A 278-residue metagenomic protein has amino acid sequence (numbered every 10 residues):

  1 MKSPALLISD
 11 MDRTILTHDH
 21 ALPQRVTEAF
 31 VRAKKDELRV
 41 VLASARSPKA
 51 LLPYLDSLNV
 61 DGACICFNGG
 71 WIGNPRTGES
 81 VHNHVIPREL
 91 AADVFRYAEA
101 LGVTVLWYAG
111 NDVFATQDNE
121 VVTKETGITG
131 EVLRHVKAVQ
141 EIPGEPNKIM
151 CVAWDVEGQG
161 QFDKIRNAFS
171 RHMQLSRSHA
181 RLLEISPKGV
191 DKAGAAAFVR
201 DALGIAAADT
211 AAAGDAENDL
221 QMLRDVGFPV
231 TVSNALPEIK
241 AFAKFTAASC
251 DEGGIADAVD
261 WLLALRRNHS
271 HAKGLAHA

Functional and structural regions predicted by a protein language model:
K2-L6, L22-P23, E184-A278: Mg2+-dependent phosphoryl-transfer enzymes with acidic/Ser/Thr/Gly-rich catalytic loops
D10: Active-site residues of response regulator receiver
H18, L42-A43, H82, A153 (+5 more regions): Small/polar loops that bind or transfer phosphate-bearing groups
D19-V122: Active-site phosphate-binding/coordination module
V26, L51-L55, Q161, I165 (+3 more regions): Hydrophobic packing residues within well-ordered alpha-helices of enzyme cores
L58-V60, F67-N68, R76, A168-R171 (+2 more regions): Short, structured coil segments at secondary-structure junctions
Y97, L101-D225, N234: Conserved acidic, metal-coordinating active-site core of Asp-based, Mg2+-dependent phosphoryl-transfer enzymes
